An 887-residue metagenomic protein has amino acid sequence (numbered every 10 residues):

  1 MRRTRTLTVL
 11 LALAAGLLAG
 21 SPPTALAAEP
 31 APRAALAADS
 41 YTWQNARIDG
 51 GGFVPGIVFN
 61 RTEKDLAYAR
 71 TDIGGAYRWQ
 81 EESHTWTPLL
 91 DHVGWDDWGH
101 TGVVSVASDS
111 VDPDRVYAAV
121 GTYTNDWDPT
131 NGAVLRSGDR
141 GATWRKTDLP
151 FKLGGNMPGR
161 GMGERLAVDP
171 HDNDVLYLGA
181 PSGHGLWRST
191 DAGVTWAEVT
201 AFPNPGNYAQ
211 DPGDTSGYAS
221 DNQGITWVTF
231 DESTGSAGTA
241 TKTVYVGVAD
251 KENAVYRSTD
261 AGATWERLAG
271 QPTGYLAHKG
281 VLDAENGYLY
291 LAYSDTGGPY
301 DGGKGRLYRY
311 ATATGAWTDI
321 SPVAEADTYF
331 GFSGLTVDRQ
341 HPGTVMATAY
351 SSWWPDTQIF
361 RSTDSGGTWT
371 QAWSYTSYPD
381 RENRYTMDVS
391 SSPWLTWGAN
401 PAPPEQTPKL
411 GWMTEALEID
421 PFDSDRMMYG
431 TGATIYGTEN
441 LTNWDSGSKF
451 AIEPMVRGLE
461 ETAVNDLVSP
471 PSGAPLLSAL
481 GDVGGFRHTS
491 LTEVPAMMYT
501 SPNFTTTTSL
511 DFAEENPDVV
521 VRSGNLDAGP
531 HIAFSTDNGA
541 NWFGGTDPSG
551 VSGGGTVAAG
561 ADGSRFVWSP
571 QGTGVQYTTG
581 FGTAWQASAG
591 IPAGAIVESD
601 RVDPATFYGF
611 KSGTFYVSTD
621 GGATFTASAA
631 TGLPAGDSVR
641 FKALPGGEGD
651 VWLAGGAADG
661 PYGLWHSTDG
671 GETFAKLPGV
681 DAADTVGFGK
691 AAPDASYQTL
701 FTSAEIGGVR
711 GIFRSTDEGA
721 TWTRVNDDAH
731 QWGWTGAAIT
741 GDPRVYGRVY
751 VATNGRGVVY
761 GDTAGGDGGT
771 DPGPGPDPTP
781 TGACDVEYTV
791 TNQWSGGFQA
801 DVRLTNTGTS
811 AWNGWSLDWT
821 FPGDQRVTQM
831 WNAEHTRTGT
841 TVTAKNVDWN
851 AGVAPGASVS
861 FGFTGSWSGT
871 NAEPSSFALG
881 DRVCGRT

Functional and structural regions predicted by a protein language model:
R2-D771: Extracellular glycan-interacting surfaces
D767-T887: Extracellular low-complexity, O-glycosylation-prone Ser/Thr/Pro/Gly-rich "stalks" and linkers flanking catalytic
